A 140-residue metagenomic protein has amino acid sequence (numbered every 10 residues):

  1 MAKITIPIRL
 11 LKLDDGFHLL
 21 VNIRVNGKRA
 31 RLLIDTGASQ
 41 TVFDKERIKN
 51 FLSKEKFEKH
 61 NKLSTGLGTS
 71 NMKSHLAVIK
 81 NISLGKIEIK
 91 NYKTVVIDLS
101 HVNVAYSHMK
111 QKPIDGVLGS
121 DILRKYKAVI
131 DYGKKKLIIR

Functional and structural regions predicted by a protein language model:
M1-R140: Pepsin/retropepsin-fold aspartyl endopeptidases
